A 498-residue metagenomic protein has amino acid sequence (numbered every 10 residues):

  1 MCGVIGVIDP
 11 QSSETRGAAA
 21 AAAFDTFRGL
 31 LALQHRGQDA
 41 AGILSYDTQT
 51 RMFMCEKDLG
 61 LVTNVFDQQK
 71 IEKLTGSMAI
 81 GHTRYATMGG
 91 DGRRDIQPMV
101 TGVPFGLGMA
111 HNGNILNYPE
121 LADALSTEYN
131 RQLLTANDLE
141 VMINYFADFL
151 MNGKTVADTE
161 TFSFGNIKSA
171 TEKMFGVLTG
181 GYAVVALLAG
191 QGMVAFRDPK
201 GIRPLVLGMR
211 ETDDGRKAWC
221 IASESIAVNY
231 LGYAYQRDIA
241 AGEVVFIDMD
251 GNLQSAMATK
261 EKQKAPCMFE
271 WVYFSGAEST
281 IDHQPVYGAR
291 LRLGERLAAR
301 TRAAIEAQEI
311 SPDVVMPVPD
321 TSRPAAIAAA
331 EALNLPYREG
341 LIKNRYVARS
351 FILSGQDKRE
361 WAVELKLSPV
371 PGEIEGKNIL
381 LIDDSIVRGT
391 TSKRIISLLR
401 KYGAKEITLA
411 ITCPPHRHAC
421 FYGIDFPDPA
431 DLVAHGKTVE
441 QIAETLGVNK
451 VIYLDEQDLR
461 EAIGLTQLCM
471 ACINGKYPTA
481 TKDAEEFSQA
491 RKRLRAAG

Functional and structural regions predicted by a protein language model:
M1-A241, F246-D313, V318, D431: Conserved short alpha-helical segments that host acidic/polar catalytic motifs at enzyme active sites
E14, T87-M88, N117, M193 (+8 more regions): Flexible loop/turn segments at secondary-structure boundaries
R131, N152, D213, R302-S311 (+3 more regions): Secondary-structure transition/capping motifs at alpha-helix termini and the adjoining loop/turn into the next element
E140-Y145, Y337-R349, T445-I463: A conserved beta-strand->alpha-helix junction
K173, I226-A227, L231-Y235, G242-E243 (+5 more regions): Phosphate/diphosphate-binding loops
F175, G190-G192, R197, K217-A218 (+2 more regions): PRPP-dependent phosphoribosyltransferase catalytic core
V315-V318, S322-A329, L333, Y337 (+2 more regions): Extended, hydrophobic alpha-helical segments in both membrane/secreted and soluble proteins
E331-L380, T390, R417-G423, P427: Short, glycine/charge-rich flexible loops or terminal/linker lids adjacent to PRPP-binding catalytic cores
